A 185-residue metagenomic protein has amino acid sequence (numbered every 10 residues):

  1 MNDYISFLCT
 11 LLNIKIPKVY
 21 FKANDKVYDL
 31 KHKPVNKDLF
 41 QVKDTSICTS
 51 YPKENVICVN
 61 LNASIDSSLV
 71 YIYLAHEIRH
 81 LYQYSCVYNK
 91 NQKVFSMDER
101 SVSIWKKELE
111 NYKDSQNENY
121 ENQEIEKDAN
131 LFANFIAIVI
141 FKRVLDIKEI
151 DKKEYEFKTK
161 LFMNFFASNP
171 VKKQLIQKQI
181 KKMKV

Functional and structural regions predicted by a protein language model:
M1, V19-Y20, K26-D29: Hydrophobic or amphipathic, alpha-helical segments that drive membrane association/targeting
M1, Y71, E121, I125: Hydrophobic (often cysteine-bearing) scaffold residues that line and stabilize catalytic clefts of nucleotide/cofactor
M1-P17: Zn2+-dependent metallopeptidase catalytic core
K33-S68, L81-S85: Active-site scaffold of zinc-dependent metalloenzymes
L69-E77: Short alpha-helical catalytic segment bearing the HExxH-like zincin motif of zinc-dependent metalloproteases
E77-F95: Catalytic Zn2+-binding segment of zinc metalloproteases
K93-K178: Metalloprotease/metallohydrolase-associated module, dominated by Zn2+-dependent proteases
K184-V185: Short acidic DE-rich linear segments
